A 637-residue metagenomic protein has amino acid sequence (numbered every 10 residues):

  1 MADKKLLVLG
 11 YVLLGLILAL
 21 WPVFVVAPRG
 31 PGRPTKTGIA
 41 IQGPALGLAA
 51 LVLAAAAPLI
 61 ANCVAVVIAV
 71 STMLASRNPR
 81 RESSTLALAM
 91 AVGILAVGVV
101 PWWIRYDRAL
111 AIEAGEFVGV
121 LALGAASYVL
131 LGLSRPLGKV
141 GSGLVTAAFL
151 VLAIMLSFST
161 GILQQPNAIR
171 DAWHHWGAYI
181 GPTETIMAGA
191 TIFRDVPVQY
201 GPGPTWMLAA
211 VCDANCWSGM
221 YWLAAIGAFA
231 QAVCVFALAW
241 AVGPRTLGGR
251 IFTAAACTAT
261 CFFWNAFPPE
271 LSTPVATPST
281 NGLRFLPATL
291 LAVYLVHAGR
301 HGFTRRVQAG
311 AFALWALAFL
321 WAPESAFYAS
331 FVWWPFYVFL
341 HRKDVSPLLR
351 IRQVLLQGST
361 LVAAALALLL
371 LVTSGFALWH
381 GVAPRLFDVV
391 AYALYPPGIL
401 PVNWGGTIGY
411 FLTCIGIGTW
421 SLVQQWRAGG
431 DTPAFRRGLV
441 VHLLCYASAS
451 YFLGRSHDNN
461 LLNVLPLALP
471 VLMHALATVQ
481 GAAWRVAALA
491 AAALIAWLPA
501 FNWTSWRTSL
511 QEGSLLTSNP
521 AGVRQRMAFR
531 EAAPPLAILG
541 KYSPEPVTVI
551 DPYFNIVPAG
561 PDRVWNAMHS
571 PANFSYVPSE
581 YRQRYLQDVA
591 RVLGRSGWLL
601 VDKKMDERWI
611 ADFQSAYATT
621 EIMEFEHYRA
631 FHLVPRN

Functional and structural regions predicted by a protein language model:
M1-V23, A27, P44-A69, M155-T205 (+7 more regions): Transmembrane catalytic cores of multi-pass membrane glycosyltransferases and polysaccharide-assembly enzymes
L6-L14, G30-A45, I60, L74-I94 (+1 more regions): Start-transfer (signal-anchor) and selected internal transmembrane alpha helices of multi-pass inner/ER membrane
A40, V293-A318, P347-L356, T360 (+1 more regions): Short hydrophobic alpha-helices at membrane interfaces in multi-pass membrane enzymes
P79-R80, L283-Q308, K343-D344, T419-A434 (+1 more regions): Membrane-interface transmembrane helices that cradle and orient dolichyl/undecaprenyl
A91, F149, R250-T253, G358-A367 (+2 more regions): Signature aromatic-anchored transmembrane alpha helix within multi-pass, membrane-resident enzymes that catalyze glycan
I112-L123, Y328, G454-A482: Hydrophobic/aromatic-rich transmembrane helices and adjacent perimembrane loops
E113-E116, W176, S325-F327, L370-P384 (+1 more regions): Extracytoplasmic
A225-A255, F262-W264, V293, H297: Transmembrane-helix motifs of polytopic, lipid-linked glycan transferases
